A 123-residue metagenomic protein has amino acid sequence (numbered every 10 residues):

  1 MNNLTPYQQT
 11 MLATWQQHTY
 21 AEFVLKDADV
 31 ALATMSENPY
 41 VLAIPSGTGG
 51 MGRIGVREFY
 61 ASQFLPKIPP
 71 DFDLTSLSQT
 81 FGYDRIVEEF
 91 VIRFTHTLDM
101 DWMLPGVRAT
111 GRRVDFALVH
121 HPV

Functional and structural regions predicted by a protein language model:
M1-V123: C-terminal and inter-domain tail/linker signature
